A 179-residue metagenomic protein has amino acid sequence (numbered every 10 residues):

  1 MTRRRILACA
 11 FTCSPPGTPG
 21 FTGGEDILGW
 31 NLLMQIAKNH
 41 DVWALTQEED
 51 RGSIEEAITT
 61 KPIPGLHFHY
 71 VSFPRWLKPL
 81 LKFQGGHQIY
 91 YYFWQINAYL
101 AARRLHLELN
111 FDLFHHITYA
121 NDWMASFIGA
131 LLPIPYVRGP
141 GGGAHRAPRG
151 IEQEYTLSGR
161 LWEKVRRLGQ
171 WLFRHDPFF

Functional and structural regions predicted by a protein language model:
M1-L66: N-terminal subdomain of nucleotide-sugar transferases
T2, F11-C13, P74-G85, I134-H175: Acceptor-binding helix/loop patch of EC 2.4 sugar-transfer enzymes, predominantly nucleotide-sugar-dependent
P19-F21, I54-I58, P79-F83, S126-G129 (+1 more regions): Short aromatic-enriched loop/helix-cap "lid" or pocket-rim segments at secondary-structure transitions that line
W30-M34, I58, R103, S126-A130 (+1 more regions): Short amphipathic alpha-helical segments and helix-helix/interface helices
N39, L107-E108, A130: Alpha-helix termination/capping residues and helix-transition junctions
A44-N97: A conserved catalytic-core segment of Leloir-type glycosyltransferases
V71, L81-L113, N121, W162-P177: Conserved nucleotide-sugar donor-binding subdomain of glycosyltransferases
Y90-R103, L113-E152: An aromatic- and histidine-rich active-site surface loop
